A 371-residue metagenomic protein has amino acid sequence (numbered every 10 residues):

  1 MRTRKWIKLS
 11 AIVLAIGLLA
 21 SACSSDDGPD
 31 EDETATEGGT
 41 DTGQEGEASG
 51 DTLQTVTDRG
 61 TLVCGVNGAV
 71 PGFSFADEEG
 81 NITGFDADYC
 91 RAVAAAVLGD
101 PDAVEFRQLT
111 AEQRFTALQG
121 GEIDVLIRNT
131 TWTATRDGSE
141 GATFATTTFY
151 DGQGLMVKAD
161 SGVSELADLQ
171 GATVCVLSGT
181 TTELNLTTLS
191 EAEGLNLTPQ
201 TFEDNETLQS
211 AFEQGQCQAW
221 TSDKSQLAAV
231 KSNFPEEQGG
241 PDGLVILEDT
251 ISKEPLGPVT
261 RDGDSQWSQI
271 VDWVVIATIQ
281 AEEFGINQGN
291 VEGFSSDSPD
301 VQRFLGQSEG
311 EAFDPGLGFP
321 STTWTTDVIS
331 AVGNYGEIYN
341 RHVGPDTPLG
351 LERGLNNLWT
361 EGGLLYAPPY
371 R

Functional and structural regions predicted by a protein language model:
M1-S21: Sec-dependent bacterial lipoprotein signal peptides
A22-T34, T40-T42: Bacterial lipoprotein signal-peptidase II cleavage site
T40-D41, A95-V97, D160-V163, A167 (+4 more regions): Extended ligand-binding regions for polar small-molecule ligands
G46-L126, Y335, L358, G362: Extracytoplasmic small-molecule ligand-binding "clamshell" domains of the periplasmic binding protein/Venus flytrap
S49, V104-T116, S161, P199-Q214: Short helix-initiation/N-cap motifs at beta->coil->alpha
V63-G72, I82-V97, T131-T133, D151-S210 (+2 more regions): Bilobed "Venus flytrap"/periplasmic-binding protein-like clamshell domains and structurally analogous long
R91, A95, G99, A103-D168 (+4 more regions): Acidic, polar ligand-binding/catalytic clefts
Q307-R371: C-terminal functional modules
